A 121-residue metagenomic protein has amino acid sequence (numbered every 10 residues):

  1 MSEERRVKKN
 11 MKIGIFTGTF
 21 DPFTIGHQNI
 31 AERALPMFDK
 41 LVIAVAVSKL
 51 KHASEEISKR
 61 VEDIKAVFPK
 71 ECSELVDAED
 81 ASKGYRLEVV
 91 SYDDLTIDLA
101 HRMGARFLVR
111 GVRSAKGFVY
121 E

Functional and structural regions predicted by a protein language model:
S2-E121: Nucleotidyltransferase catalytic core that binds NTPs
